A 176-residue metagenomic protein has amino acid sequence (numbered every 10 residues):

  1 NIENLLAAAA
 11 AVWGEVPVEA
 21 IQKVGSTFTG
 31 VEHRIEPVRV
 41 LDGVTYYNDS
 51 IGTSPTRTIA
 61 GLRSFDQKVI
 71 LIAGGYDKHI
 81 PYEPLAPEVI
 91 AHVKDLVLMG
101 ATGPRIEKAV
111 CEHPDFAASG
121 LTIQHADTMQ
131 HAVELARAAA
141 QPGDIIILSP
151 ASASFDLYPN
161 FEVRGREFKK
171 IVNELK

Functional and structural regions predicted by a protein language model:
N1-D95: Nucleotide phosphate-binding/pyrophosphate-handling subdomain across enzymes that bind or process nucleotide phosphates
A10, D156, K169-K176: Phosphate-binding loop of NTP-binding sites
G14, T122-H125, L157: A structural signal for short, well-ordered beta-strand elements
A20, R57, R105-A109, L157: Phosphate- and divalent-cation-binding pockets in alpha/beta enzyme and binding domains that engage nucleotide-derived
V44-T45, S154-L157: A short acidic, helix-capping loop that chelates divalent metal ions and anchors anionic groups
L85-G143: C-terminal helical cap/extension that packs against the catalytic core of soluble nucleotide-cofactor enzymes
I147-A151: Short beta-strands and strand-loop turn motifs
